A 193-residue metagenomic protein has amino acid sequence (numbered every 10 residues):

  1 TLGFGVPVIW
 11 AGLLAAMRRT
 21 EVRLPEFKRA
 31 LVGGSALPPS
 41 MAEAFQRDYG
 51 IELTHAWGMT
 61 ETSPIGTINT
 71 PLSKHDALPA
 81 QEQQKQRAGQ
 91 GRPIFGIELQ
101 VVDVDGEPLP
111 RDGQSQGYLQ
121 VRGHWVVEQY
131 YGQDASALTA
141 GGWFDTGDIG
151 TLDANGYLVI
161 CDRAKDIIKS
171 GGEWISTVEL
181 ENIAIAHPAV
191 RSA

Functional and structural regions predicted by a protein language model:
T1-G5, L14-K85, E98, D105-P110 (+1 more regions): Gly/Ser/Thr-rich phosphate-binding loop
G3, G123, E128-Q129, I149-A193: AMP-binding/adenylate-forming catalytic core of the ANL superfamily
I9-W10, L37, V126: Alpha-helix capping/helix-boundary segments
A11, E43, A88, N182: Active-site phosphate/pyrophosphate- and oxyanion-stabilizing loops and adjacent acidic/basic residues in soluble
G34, G58, G91, D148 (+1 more regions): Active-site glycine-centered loops adjacent to acidic/histidine catalytic or metal-binding residues that shape
G89-G96, E107-A140, E173-I175: Conserved ATP/PPi-binding loop(s) of AMP-dependent carboxylate-activating enzymes
V102-D103, T146, L152: Hydrophobic alpha-helical segments, especially N-terminal targeting/anchoring helices
